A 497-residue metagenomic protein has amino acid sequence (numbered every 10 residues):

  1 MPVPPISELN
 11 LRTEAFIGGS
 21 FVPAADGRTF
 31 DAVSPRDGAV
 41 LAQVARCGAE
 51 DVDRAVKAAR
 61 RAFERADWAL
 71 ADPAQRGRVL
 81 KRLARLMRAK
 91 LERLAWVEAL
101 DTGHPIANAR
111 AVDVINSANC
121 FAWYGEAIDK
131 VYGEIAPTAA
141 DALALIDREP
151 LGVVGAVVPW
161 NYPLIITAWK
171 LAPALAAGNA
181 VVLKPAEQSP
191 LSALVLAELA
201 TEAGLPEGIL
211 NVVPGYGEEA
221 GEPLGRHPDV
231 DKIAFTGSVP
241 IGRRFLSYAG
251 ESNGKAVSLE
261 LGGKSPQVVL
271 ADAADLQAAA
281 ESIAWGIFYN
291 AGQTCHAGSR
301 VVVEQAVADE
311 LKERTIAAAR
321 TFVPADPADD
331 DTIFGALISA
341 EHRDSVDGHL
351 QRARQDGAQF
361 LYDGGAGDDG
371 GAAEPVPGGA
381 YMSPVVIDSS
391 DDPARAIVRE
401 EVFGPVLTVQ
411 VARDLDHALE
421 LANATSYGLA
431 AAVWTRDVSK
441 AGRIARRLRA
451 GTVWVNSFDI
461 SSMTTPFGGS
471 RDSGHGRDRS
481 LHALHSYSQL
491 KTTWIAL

Functional and structural regions predicted by a protein language model:
M1-D37, A62: Hydrophobic face of amphipathic alpha-helices that form TPR/SEL1-like repeat modules and related alpha-solenoid
G38, R76, E98, G178 (+8 more regions): Residue-level signal for inorganic ion chemistry
A39-A42, V268, V323, A372-P377 (+1 more regions): Conserved C-terminal structural/oligomerization subdomain of aldehyde/semialdehyde dehydrogenase
A39-V131: Glycine-rich loop-to-alpha-helix module at the N-terminal edge of alpha/beta enzyme cores
L41-C47, E64-W68, A156, Q267-A271 (+5 more regions): Short, well-ordered beta-strand elements within core beta-sheets of diverse protein domains
Y132-A278, A412: Rossmann-like NAD(P) dinucleotide-binding subdomain of oxidoreductase/dehydrogenase enzymes
A180-V182, F360, T452: A short hydrophobic/small-residue beta-strand
P240-D392, V455: ALDH superfamily catalytic-core signature
